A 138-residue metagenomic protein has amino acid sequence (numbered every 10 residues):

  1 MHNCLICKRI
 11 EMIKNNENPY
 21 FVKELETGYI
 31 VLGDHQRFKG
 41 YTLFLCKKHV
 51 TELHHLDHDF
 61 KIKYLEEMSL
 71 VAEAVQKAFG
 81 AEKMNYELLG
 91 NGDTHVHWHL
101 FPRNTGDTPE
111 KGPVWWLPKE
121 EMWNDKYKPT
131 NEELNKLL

Functional and structural regions predicted by a protein language model:
M1-L138: HIT superfamily nucleotide-processing domains
